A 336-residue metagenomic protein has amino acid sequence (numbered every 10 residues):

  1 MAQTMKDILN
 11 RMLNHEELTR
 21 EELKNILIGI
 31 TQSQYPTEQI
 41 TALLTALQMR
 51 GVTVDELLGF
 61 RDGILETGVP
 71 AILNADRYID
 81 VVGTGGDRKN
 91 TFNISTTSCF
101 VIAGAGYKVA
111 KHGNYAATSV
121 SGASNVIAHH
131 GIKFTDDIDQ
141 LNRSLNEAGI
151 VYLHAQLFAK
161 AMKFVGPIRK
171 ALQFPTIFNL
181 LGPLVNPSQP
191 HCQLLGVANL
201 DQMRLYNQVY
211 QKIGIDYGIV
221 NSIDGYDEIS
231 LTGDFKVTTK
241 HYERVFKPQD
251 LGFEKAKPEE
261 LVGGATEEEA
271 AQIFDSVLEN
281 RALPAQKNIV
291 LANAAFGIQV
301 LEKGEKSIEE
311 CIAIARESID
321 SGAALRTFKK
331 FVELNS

Functional and structural regions predicted by a protein language model:
M1-E16, V81-K89: N-terminal basic/disordered segments at the start of proteins
M1-Q3, M12-E56, L65-L73, I289-V290 (+1 more regions): N-terminal glycine-rich anion-binding loops that anchor highly charged ligand groups
Q3-T4, R11, E66-A71, T91 (+3 more regions): Glycine-rich anion-binding loops and their surrounding alpha/beta cores
L44, F92-A148: A glycine-rich phosphate/pyrophosphate-binding beta-strand-loop-alpha-helix module
L44-Q48, D80-G85, G297-V300: Short glycine-rich or small-residue beta-strand-to-loop segments that form or flank ligand, phosphate, metal/Fe-S
G51-G113: Active-site cofactor/substrate anionic-group-binding motifs, chiefly glycine- and Lys/Arg-rich phosphate-binding loops
G83-R88, G113-S119, F158, I223-D224: Acidic, glycine-rich active-site loops and adjacent beta-strand->loop/helix elements that engage anionic groups
